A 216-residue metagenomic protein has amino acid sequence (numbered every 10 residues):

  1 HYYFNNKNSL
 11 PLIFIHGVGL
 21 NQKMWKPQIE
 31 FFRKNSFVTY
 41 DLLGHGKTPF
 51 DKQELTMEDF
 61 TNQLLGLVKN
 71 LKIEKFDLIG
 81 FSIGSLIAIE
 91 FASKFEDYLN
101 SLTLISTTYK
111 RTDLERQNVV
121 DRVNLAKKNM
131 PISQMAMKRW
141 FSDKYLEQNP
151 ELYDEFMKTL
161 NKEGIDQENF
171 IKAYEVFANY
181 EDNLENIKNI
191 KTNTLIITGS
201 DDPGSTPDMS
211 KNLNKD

Functional and structural regions predicted by a protein language model:
F4-Q53, L67: Conserved HGGG/HGGXW glycine-rich cap/lid loop of the alpha/beta-hydrolase fold
D41, D77, N100-T103, K188: Residue in the alpha/beta-hydrolase core beta-strand immediately N-terminal to the catalytic nucleophile
E58-F76: Conserved acidic catalytic loop of the alpha/beta-hydrolase fold
G80-G84, A88: Gly/Ala-rich beta-loop-alpha elbow adjacent to hydrolase catalytic centers
I89-K94, Y98-Q134, R139-W140: Flexible "cap/lid" loop of the alpha/beta hydrolase fold
D113-Q117, M130-K188: Conserved alpha/beta-hydrolase catalytic His-Asp/Glu region
I190, I196-T198, D202: Short beta-strand/loop motif that positions the catalytic acidic residue of the alpha/beta-hydrolase fold
P203-M209: Conserved alpha/beta-hydrolase "acid-adjacent" motif
